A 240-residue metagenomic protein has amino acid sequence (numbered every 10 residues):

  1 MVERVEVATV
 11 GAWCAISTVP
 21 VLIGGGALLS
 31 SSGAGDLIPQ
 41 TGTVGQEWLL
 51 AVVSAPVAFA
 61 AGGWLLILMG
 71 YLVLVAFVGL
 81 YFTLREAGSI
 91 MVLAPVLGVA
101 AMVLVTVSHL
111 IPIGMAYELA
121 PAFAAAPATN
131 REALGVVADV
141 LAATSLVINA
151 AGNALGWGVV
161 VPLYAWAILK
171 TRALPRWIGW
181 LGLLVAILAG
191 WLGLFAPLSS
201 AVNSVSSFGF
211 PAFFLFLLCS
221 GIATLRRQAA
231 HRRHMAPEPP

Functional and structural regions predicted by a protein language model:
M1-P240: Hydrophobic, aromatic-enriched alpha-helical segments typical of multi-pass transmembrane helices
